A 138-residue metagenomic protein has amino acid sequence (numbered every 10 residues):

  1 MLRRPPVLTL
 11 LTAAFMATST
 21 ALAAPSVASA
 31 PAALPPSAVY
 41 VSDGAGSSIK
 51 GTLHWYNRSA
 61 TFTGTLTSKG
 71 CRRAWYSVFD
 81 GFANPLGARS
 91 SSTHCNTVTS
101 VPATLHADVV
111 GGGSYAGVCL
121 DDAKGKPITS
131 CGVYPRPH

Functional and structural regions predicted by a protein language model:
M1-S29: Secretory targeting and sorting signals
V27-H138: Post-signal peptide N-terminal regions of Sec-secreted extracellular proteins
